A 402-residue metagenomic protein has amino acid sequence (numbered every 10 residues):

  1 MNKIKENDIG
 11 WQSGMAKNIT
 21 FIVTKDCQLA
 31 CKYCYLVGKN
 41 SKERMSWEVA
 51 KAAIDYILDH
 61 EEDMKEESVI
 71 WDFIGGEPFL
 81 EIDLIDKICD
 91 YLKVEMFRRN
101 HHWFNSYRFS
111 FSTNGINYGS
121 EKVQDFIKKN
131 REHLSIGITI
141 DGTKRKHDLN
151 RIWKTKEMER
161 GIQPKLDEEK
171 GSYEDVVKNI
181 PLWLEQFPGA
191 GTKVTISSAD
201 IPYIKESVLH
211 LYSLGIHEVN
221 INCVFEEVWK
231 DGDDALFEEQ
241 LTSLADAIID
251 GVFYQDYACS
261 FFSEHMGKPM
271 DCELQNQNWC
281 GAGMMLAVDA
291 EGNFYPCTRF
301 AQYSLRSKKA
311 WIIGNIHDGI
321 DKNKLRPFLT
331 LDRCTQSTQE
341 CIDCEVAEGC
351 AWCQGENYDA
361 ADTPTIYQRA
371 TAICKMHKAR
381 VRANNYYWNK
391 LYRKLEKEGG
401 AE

Functional and structural regions predicted by a protein language model:
M1-D8, Q336-E402: Radical SAM enzyme core and accessory elements
M1-T20, M64: N-terminal [4Fe-4S]-dependent radical SAM core
W11-E48: Canonical Radical SAM [4Fe-4S] cluster-binding loop centered on the CxxxCxxC motif and its immediate flanking residues
L58-D72, E81-C223: Radical SAM/AdoMet-radical enzyme domain recognition
K205-E273: Long, K/E/R/D-enriched contiguous segments that form extended
E239-P269, R299-A351: C-terminal accessory region of radical SAM enzymes
W279-G283: Short, small/polar residue-rich loop motifs at catalytic or cofactor-binding pockets
